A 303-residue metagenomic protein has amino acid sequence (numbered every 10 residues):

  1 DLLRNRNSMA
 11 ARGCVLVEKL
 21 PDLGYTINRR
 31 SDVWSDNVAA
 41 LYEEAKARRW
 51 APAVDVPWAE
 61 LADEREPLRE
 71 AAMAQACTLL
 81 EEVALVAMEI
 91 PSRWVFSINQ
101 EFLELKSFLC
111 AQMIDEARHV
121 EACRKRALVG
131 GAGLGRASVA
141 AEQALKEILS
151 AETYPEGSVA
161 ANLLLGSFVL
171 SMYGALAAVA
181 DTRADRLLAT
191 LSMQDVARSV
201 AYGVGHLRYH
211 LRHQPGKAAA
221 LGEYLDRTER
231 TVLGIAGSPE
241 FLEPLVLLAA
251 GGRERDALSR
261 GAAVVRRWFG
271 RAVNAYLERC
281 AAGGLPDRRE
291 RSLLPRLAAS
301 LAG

Functional and structural regions predicted by a protein language model:
D1-E104, G133, E152, E156 (+1 more regions): Terminal targeting/low-complexity segments that flank the catalytic cores of oxidoreductases
L80-M88, L109-A127, N162-L170, S192-L207 (+1 more regions): Alpha-helical transition-metal enzyme core signature, strongest for iron centers
M88-L149: Long, hydrophobic, well-ordered secondary-structure blocks that form the structural core and pocket-lining surfaces
K106-C110, L187-T190, A219-G222: Short, charged, amphipathic alpha-helical segments
K125-V200: Active-site-proximal alpha-helical scaffolds that flank and shape metal-associated catalytic sites
M172-V179, R183-R186, R198-G216, G222-S238 (+1 more regions): An internal, amphipathic alpha-helical element
